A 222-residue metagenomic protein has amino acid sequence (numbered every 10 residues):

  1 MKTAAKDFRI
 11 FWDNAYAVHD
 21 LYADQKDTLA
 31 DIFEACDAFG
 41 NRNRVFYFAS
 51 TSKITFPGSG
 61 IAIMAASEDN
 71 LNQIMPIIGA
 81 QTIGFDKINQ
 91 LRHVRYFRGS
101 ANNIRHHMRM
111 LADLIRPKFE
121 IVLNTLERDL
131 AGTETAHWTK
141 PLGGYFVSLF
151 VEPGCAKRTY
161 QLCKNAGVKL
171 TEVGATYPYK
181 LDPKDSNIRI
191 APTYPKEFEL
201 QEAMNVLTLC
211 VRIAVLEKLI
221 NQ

Functional and structural regions predicted by a protein language model:
M1-F11, Y16-P57: Active-site pre-lysine segment of PLP-dependent enzymes
A5-D7, R98-H107, E127, G132 (+1 more regions): Inter-domain helical "communication" segments and dimerization helices that couple sensory or membrane-embedded modules
F11-N14, A49, I63-A65, K140 (+3 more regions): Short beta-strand segments
D37-A112, R116: Conserved core segment of the aminotransferase class I/II
N41, N165, L181-Q222: PLP-dependent enzyme catalytic core of the Aspartate aminotransferase-like
S50-S52, T135-A136, G174-Y179: Short, solvent-exposed loop/turn elements at beta->coil junctions and helix N-caps that rim active or binding pockets
L71, M75, F146-R189, E197: Conserved C-terminal alpha-helix-loop-beta "cap" of PLP-dependent enzymes that closes/shapes the active-site mouth
M108-L123, T135-F150: Conserved glycine-rich beta-strand-loop-beta hairpin in the small C-terminal domain of fold type I
